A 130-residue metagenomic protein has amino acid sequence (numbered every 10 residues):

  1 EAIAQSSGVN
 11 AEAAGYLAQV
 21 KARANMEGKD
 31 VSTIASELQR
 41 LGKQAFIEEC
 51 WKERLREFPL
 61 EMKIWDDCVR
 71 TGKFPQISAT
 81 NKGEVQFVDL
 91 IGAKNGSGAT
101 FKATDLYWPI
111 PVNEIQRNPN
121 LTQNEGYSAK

Functional and structural regions predicted by a protein language model:
E1-V20: C-terminal substrate/ligand-recognition segments
K21, A35-K130: Long, intrinsically disordered, low-complexity segments
E27-V31: Boundary/linker segments of alpha-helical solenoid repeat arrays
